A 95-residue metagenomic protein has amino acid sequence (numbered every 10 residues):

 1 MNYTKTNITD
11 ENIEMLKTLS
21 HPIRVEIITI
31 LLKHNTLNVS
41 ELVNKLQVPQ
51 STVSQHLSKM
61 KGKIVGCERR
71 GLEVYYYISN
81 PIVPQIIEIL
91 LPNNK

Functional and structural regions predicted by a protein language model:
N2-T4, E11-N12, L16, K33 (+1 more regions): Conserved segment of winged-helix/HTH DNA-binding domains
I8-E11, I23: N-terminal positioning helix adjacent to the helix-turn-helix/winged-helix DNA-binding module
T18-I28, P84: Short alpha-helical elements of helix-turn-helix
P22-V25, H34-N38: Short capping segments at the starts of secondary-structure elements
S40, K61-G71: Beta-hairpin "wing" of winged helix-turn-helix
K45: Residues within the alpha-helical elements of helix-turn-helix
P49-T52: Helix-turn-helix DNA-binding motif, specifically the short coil turn and the N-cap/start of the second
H56: Residues within the DNA-recognition helix of helix-turn-helix
